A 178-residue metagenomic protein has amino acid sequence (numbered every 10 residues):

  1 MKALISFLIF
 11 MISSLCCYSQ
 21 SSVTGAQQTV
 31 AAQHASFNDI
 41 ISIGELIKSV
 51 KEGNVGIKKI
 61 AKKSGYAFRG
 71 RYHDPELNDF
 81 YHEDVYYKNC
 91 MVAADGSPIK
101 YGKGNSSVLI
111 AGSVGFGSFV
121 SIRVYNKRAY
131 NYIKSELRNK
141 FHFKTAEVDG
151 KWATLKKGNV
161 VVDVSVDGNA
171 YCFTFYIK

Functional and structural regions predicted by a protein language model:
M1-V23: Bacterial Sec-dependent N-terminal signal peptides
S6-I9, Q27, N105, K157 (+1 more regions): Low-complexity, intrinsically disordered short peptide segments enriched in small/polar/basic residues
I12-S13, Y86, G168: Secretory pathway export signals and precursors
L15-C16, N89, Y171: The N-terminal extracellular segments of secreted preproproteins, especially immediately downstream of signal
S21-S107: N-terminal leader/targeting segments
V30-R69, S121-K178: Non-cytosolic coordination micro-motifs
F80, G117, G168-A170: A general secondary-structure signal for short beta-strands and their flanking turns/coil in non-transmembrane regions
V85-K151: Long, charged/polar, surface-exposed segments that mediate recognition or autoinhibition
